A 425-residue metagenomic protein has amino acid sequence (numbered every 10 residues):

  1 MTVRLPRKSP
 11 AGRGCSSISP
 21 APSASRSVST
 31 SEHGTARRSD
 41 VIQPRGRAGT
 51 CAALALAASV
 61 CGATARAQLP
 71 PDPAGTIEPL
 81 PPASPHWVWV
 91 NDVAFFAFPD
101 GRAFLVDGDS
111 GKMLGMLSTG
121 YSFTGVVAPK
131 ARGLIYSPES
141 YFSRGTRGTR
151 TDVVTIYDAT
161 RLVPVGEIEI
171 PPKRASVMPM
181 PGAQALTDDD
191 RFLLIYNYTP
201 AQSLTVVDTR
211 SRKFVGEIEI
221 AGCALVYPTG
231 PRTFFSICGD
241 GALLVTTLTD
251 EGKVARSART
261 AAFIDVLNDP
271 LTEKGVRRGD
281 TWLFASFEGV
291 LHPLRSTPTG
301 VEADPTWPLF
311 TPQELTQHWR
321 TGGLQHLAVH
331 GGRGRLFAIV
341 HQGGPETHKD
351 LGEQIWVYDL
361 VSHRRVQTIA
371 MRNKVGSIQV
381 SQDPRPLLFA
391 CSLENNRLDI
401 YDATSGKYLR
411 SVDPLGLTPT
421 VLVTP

Functional and structural regions predicted by a protein language model:
L69-P71, K112-S118, V163-A175, K213-I218 (+5 more regions): A short beta-strand motif characteristic of beta-propeller blades
P71-P79, Y121-K130, A175-A185, A221-P231 (+4 more regions): Repeated scaffold domains used in trafficking and secretory/extracellular systems, primarily beta-propellers
P82, V88-F95, P138-T151, A338-G352: Short, conserved, GDST-rich strand-edge loop motifs in beta-rich repeat architectures
S84-H86, A131-G133, D189-R191, P231-R232 (+3 more regions): Short coil/turn segments that connect the beta-strands within blades of beta-propeller domains
A94-A97, Y141-G145, P200-A201, G241-L243 (+3 more regions): Short glycine/acidic-enriched loop and turn motifs that connect beta-strands
G108-S110, A159-R161, D208-R212, L248-E251 (+3 more regions): Short loop/turn segments that connect beta-strands within beta-propeller blades
R161-S203, K213-L225: Asp-box/WD-like beta-propeller blade repeats and closely related beta-sheet repeat scaffolds
W319-L360, T368-D383: Loop/turn-rich, solvent-exposed surfaces of beta-rich toroidal or solenoidal domains
